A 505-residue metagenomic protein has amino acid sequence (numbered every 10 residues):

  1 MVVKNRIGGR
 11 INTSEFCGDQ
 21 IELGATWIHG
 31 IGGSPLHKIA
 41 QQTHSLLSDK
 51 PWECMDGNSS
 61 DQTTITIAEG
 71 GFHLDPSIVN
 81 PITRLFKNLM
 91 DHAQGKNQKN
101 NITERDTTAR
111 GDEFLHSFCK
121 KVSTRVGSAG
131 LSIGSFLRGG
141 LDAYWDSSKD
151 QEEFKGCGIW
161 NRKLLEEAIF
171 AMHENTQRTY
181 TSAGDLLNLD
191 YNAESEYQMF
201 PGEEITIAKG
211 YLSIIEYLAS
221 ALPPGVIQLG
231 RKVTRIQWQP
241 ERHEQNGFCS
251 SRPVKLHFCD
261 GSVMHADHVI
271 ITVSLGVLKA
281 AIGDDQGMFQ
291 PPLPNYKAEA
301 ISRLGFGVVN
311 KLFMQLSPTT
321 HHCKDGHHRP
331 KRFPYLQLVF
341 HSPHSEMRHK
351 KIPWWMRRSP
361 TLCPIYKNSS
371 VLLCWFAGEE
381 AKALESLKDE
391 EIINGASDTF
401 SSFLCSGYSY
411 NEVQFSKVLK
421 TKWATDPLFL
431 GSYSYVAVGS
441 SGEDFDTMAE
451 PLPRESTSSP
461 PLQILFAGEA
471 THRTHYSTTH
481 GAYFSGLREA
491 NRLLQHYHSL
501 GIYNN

Functional and structural regions predicted by a protein language model:
M1-N505: FAD-dinucleotide binding site
